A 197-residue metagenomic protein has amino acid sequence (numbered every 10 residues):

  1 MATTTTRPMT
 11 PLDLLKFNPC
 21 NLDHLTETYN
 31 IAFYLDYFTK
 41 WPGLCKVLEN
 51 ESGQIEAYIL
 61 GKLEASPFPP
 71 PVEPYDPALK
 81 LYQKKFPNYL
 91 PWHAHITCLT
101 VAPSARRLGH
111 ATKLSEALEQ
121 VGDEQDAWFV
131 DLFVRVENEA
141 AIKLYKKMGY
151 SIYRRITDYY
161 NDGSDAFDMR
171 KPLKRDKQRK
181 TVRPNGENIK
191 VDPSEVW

Functional and structural regions predicted by a protein language model:
A2, P11-R106, S115-Q125, P172-D176 (+1 more regions): Acetyl-CoA-dependent GNAT
G43, S164-D168: Short hydrophobic/aromatic beta-strand or adjacent loop that forms the aromatic wall/cage of a ligand/substrate-binding
I55, I152-R155: Residue-level detector of beta-propeller blades
G109: Conserved G/P- and acidic residue-centered "switch" motifs that form tight phosphate/ATP-binding loops in soluble
S115, E137-A141, D158-G163: Short glycine/proline-centered loop/turn elements that form peptide/ligand docking sites
G122-F133, I156: Conserved GNAT acetyl-CoA-binding A-motif
Y145-K146, Y150, M169: Conserved active-site tyrosine of GNAT-family acetyltransferases
